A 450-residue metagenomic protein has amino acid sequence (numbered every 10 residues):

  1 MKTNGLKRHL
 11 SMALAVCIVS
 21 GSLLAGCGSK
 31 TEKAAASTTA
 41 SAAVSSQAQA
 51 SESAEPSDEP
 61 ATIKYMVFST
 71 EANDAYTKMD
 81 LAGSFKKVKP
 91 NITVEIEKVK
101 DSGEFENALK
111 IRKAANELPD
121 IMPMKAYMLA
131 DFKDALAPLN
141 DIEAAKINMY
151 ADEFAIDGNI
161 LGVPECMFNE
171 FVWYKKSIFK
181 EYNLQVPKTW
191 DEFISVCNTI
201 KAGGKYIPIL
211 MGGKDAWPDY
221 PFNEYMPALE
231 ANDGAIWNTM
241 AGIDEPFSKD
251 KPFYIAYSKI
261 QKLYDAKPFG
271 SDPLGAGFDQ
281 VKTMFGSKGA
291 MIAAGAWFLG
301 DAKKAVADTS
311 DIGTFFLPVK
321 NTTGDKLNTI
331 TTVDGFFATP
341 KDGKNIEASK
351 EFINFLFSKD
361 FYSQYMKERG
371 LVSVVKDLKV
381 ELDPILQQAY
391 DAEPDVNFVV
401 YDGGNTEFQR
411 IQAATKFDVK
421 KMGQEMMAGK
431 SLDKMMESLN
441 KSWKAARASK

Functional and structural regions predicted by a protein language model:
L24-G26: C-terminal motif of bacterial Sec signal peptides marking the signal peptidase cleavage site
G28-M128, V186, A307, N321-G324 (+4 more regions): Conserved N-terminal structural module of periplasmic/extracytoplasmic solute-binding proteins
K87-V88, T93, Y182, A266 (+1 more regions): Extracytoplasmic/periplasmic substrate-recognition and gating elements
R112, D120, A145-I178, I207-M211 (+2 more regions): A structural signal for short loop-to-beta-strand junctions that line the ligand-binding cleft of periplasmic/secreted
M124-F171, Q185, I194, P221 (+1 more regions): Hinge/lid segment of periplasmic solute-binding proteins
K180, G204, V380-L382, V396-K450: Conserved C-terminal helix/tail region of periplasmic/extracytoplasmic solute-binding proteins
I194-E245: Extracytoplasmic/periplasmic solute-binding protein
G242-P273: Glycine-centered hinge/linker elements that transmit conformational signals in sensory and ligand-binding systems
